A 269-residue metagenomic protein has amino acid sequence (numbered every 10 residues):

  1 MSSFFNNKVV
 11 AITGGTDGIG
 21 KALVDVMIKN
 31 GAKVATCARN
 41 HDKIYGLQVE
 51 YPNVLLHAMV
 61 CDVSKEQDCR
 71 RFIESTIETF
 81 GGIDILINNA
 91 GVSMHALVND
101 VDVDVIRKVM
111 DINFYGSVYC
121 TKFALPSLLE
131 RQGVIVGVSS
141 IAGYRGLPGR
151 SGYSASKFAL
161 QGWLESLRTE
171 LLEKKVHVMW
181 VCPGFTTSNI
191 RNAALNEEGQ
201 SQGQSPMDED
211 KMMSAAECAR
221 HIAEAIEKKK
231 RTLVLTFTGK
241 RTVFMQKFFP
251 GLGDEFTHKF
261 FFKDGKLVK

Functional and structural regions predicted by a protein language model:
V9, T16-D17: Conserved glycine-rich cofactor-binding loop
N30-L47: Conserved glycine-rich Rossmann-like NAD(P)H-binding loop of the short-chain dehydrogenase/reductase
V60-R71, V103: The beta1-alpha1 cofactor-binding region of Rossmann-like NAD(H)/NADP(H)-dependent oxidoreductases
L97-V98, D102-K108: Substrate-binding pocket helix/loop in short-chain dehydrogenase/reductase
T121, S156: Active-site helix of classical SDR
S140: Residue(s) in the substrate-gating loop at a strand-loop-helix junction that position the organic substrate next
E173-F237: SDR active-site lid
